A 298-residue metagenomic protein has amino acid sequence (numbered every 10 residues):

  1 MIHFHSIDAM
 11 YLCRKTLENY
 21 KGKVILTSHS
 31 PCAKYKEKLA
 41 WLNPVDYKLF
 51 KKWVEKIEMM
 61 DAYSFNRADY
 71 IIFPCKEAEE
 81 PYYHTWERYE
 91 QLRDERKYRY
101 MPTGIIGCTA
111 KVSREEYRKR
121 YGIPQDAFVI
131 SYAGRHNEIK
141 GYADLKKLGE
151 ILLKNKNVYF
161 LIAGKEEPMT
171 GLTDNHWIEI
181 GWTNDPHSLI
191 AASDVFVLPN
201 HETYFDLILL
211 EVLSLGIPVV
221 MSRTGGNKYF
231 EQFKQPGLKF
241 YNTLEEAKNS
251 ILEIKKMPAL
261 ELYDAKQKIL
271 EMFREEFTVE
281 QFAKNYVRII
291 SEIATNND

Functional and structural regions predicted by a protein language model:
F4-A9, S28-P31: Short His-centered aromatic/hydrophobic patch
V54-R96: A short, active-site helix/loop in glycosyltransferases that binds the activated sugar's phosphate group
P124-K140, K146-G149: Conserved donor-binding/catalytic core segment of Leloir-type glycosyltransferases
G164-T183, V195: Nucleotide-activated donor-binding/catalytic signature segment of Leloir-type glycosyltransferases, i.e., the conserved
H201: Aromatic "clamp/platform" in nucleotide-sugar-dependent glycosyltransferases that forms part of the donor/acceptor
P218-S222: Short hydrophobic beta-strand element within catalytic cores of glycosyltransferases and related nucleotide-activated
F233-E245, L252-A259: Conserved acidic donor-binding segment of nucleotide-sugar-dependent glycosyltransferases
N242, A259-E292: A charged, aromatic-enriched C-terminal amphipathic alpha-helix characteristic of glycosyltransferases across folds
